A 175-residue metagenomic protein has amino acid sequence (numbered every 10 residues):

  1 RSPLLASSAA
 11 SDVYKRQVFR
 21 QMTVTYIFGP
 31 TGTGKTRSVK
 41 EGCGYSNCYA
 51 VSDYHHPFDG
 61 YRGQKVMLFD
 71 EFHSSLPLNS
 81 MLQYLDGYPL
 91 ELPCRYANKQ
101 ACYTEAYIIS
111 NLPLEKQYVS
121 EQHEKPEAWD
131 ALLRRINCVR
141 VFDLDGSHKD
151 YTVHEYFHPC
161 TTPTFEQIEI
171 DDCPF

Functional and structural regions predicted by a protein language model:
S2-A10, Y14: Single conserved hydrophobic/aromatic residue that forms the stacking wall/gate of nucleotide- or nucleobase-binding
S7, Q21, R62-G63, A101-Y103: Short loop/turn elements that form and flank the Walker-type P-loop nucleotide-binding site in RecA-like NTPase cores
A10, C43-G44, D86: A generic structural signal for secondary-structure junctions that act as hinges or helix/strand caps at the edges
K15-M22: Phosphate-binding P-loop
T23-G44: Glycine-rich phosphate-binding P-loop
T23-I27, K65-F69, A106-I108: Generic beta-sheet signal
S46-P77: AAA+/P-loop NTPase substrate/partner-engagement loops
S74-F175: Replace "adjacent to P-loop NTPase cores in ATP/GTP-dependent enzymes" with "adjacent to NTP-binding cores
